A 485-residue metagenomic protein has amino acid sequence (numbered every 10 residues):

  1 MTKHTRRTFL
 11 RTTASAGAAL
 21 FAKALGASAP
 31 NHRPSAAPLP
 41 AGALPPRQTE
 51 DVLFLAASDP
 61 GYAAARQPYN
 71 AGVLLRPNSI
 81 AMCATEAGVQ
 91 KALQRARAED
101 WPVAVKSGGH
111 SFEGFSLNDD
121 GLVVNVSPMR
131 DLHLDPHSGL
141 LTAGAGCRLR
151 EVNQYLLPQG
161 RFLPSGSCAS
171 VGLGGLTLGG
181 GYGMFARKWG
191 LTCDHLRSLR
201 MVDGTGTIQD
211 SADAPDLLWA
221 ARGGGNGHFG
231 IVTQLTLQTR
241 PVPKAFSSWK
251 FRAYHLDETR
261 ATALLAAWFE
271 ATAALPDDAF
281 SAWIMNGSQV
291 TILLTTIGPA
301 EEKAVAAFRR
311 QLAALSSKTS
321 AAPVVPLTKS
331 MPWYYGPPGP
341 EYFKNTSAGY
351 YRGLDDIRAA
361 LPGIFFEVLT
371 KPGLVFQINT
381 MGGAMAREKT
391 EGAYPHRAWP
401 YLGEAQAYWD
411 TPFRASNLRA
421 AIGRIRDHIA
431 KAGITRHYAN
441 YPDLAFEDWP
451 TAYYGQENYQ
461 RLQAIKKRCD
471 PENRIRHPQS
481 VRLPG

Functional and structural regions predicted by a protein language model:
T2-G485: Soluble FAD-dependent oxygen oxidases
